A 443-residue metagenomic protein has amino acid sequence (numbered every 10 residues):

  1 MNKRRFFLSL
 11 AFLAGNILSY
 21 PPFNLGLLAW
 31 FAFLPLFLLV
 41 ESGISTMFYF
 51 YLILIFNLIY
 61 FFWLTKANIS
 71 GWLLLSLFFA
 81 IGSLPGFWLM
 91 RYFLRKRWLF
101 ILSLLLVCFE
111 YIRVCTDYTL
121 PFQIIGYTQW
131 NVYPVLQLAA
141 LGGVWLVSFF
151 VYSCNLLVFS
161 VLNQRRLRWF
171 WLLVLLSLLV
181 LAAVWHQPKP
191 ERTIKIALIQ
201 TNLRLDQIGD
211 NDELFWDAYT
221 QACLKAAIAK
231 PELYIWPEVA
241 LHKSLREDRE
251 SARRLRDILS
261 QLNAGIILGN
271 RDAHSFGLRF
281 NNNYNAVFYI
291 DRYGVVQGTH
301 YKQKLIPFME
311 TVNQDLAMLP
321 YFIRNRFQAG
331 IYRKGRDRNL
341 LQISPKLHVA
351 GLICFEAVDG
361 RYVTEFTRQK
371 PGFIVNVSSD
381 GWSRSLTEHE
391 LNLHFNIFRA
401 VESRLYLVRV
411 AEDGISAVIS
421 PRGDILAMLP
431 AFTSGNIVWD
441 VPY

Functional and structural regions predicted by a protein language model:
M1-W185, S385, A411, S416 (+2 more regions): Membrane-embedded alpha-helical bundles of multi-pass enzymes that act on lipidic or dolichyl-linked glycan substrates
Q187-Y443: Soluble catalytic domains of enzymes that build or remodel membrane lipids, polysaccharides, and related
